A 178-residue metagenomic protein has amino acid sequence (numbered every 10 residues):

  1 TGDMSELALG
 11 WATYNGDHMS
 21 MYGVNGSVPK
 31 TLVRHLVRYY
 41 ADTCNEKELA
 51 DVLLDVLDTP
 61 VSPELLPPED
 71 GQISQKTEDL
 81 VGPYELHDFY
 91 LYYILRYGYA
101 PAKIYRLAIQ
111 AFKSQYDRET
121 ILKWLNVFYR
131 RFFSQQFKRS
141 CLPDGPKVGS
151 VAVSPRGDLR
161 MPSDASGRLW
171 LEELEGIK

Functional and structural regions predicted by a protein language model:
T1-K178: ATP/NTP-dependent adenylation/nucleotidyl-transfer catalytic domains that generate, transfer, or process NMP-activated
